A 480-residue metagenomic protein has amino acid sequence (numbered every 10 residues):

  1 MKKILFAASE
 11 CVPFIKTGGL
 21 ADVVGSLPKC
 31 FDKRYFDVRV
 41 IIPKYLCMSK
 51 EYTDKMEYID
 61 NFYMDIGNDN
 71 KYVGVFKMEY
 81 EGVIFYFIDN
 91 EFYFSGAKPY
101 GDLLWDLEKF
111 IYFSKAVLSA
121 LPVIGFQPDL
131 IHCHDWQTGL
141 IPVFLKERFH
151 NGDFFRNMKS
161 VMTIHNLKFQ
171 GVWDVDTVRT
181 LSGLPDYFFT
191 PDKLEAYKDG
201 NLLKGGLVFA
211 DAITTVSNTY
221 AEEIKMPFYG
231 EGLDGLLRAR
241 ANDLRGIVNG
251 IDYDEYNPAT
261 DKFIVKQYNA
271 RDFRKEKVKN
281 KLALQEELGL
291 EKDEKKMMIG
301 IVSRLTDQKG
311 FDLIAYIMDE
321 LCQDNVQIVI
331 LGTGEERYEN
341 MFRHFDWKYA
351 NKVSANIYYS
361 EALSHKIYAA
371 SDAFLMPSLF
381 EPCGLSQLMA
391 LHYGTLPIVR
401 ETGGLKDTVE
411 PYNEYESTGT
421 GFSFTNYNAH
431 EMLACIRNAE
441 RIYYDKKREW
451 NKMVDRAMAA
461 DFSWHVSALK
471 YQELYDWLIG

Functional and structural regions predicted by a protein language model:
M1-G480: Catalytic cores of nucleotide-sugar-dependent glycosyltransferases that transfer UDP/GDP/TDP-activated
